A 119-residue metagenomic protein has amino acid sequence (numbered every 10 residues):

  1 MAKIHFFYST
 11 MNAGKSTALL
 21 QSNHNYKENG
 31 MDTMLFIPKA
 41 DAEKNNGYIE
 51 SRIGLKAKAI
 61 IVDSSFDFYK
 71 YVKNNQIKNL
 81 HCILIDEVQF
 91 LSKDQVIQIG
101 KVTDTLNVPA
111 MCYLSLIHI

Functional and structural regions predicted by a protein language model:
M1-V72: Conserved P-loop
V72-L80: Short basic/glycine-enriched coil/helix segment immediately N-terminal to the Walker B
L80-H81, L106-Y113: Loop/turn-to-beta-strand initiation segments
E87: Walker B catalytic acidic pair
F90-L91: Residues immediately C-terminal
Q95-V108: Short, conserved "post-DEAD/DEAH" coupling segment immediately C-terminal to helicase motif II within the SF2/RecA-like
H118-I119: Conserved small/polar residues in nucleotide/adenosyl-binding loops
